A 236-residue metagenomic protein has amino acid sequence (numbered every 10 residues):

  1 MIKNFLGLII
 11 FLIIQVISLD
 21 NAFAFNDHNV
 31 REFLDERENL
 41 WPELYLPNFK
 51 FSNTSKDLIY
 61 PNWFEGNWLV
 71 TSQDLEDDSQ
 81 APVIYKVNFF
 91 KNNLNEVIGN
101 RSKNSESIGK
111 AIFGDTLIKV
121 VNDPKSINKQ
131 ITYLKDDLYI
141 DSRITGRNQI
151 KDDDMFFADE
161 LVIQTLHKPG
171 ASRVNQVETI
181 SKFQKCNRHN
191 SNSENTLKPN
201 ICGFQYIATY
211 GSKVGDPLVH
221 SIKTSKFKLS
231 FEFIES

Functional and structural regions predicted by a protein language model:
M1-A24: Classical Sec-dependent N-terminal signal peptides that target proteins to the secretory pathway
I10, N26, L138-I140: Short secondary-structure boundary segments
D20-N67, T71-F113, T209-S236: Amphipathic/hydrophobic helical signal segments and adjacent flexible N-terminal regions that mediate secretion
F90-G146: Surface-exposed, polar helix/loop patches in the mature regions of secreted/periplasmic/lumenal proteins that form
P124-L218: Short helix-loop boundary/capping segments
